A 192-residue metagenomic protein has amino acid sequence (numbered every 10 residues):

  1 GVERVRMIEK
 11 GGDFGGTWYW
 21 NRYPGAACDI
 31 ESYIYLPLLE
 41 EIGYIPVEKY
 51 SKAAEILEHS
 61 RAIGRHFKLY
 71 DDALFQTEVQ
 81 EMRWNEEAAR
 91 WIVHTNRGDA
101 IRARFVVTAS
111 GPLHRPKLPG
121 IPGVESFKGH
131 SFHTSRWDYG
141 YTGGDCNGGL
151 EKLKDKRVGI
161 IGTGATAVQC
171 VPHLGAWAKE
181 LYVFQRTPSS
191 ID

Functional and structural regions predicted by a protein language model:
G1-D13, T108-D192: Rossmann-like dinucleotide-binding core of oxidoreductases
G11, L39-I42, V79, N85 (+3 more regions): Short, solvent-exposed coil/turn elements at secondary-structure transition points
F14, S32, E78, A89 (+1 more regions): Residues that flank catalytic or metal-binding motifs in active/ligand-binding sites
G15-H59, P188-D192: Glycine-rich active-site loop/strand segments that organize a redox cofactor
W18-W20, Y35, P46, Q80-H94 (+5 more regions): Tryptophan-centric aromatic hotspots in well-structured domains and transmembrane helices
A27-D29, A100, E125-S126: Extracellular/periplasmic catalytic domains that process cell-envelope and extracellular macromolecules
P46-H114: Feature captures the FAD/FMN-dependent oxidoreductase FAD-binding
